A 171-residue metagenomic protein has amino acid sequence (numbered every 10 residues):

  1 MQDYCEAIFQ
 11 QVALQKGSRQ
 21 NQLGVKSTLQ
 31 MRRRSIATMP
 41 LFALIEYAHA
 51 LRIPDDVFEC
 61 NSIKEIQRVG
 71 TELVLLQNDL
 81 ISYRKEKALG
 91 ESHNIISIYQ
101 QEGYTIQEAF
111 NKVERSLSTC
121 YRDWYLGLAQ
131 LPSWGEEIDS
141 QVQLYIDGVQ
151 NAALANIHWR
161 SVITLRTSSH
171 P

Functional and structural regions predicted by a protein language model:
M1-P171: Alpha-helical, largely C-terminal catalytic domains that coordinate divalent metal ions via clustered Asp/Glu/His
